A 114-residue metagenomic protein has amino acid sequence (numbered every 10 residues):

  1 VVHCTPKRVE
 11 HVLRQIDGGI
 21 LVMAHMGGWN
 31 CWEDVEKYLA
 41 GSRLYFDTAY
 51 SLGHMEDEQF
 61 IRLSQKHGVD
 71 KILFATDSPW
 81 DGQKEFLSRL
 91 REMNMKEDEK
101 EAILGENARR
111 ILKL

Functional and structural regions predicted by a protein language model:
V1-L73: Catalytic pocket-lining loop regions of alpha/beta-barrel enzymes, especially the amidohydrolase/enolase/GH5 lineages
K7, Q83-K84: Short N-terminal helix/helix-N-cap motif within the alpha/beta-hydrolase-1
G28, W80, R110: Active-site micro-motifs of SAM-dependent methyltransferase domains
D47, K71-T76, D81, I103: Conserved active-site loop/cleft motifs that coordinate metal ions or position small ligands
L52-M55, S64, A75-G82, E92-K96: Short amphipathic alpha-helical interaction segments
V69-K71, K84-L114: Mid-to-C-terminal alpha-helical segments outside catalytic/metal-binding sites
